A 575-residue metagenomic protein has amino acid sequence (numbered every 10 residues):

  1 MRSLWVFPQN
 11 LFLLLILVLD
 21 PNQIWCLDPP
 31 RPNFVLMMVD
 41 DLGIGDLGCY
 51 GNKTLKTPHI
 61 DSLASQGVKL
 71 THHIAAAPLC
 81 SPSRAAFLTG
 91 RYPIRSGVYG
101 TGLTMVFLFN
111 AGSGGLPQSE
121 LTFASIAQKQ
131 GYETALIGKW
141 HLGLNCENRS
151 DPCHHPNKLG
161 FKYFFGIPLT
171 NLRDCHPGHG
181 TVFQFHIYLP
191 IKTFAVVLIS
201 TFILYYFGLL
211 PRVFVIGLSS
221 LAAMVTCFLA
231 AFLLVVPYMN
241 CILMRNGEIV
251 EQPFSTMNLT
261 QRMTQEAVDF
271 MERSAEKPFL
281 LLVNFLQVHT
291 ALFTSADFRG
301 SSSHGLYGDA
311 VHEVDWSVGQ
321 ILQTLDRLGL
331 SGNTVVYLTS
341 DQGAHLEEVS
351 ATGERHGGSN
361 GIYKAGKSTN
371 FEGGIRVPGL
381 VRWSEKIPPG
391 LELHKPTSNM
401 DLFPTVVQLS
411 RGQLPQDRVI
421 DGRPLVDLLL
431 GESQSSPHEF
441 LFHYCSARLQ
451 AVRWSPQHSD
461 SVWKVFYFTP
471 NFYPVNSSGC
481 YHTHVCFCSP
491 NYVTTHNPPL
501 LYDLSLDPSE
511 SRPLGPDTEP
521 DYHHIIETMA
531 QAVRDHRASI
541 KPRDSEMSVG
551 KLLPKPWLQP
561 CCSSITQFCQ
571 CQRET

Functional and structural regions predicted by a protein language model:
P8-D20, F183-V236: Transmembrane alpha-helices
F12-L14, I24-P32, V39, I44 (+8 more regions): Long, internal low-complexity/basic segments
Q23-T71, E133, W140, I242 (+3 more regions): Active-site-proximal N-terminal segment of extracellular/periplasmic enzymes that hydrolyze or transfer
L36-M37, I44-A135, L144-N148, P156 (+4 more regions): Active-site segment of extracytoplasmic enzymes that catalyze sulfate/phosphate-ester chemistry
C49-G51, K69-R91, Y99-G100, L136-R149 (+6 more regions): Short, solvent-exposed turn/loop segments enriched in Gly/Ser/Thr/Pro and often Arg
L55, E147-L159, A291-T294, R299-A310 (+3 more regions): Histidine-centered active-site microenvironments of extracellular/periplasmic hydrolases and transferases
N157, K162-Y163, I167-P190, A344-N370 (+5 more regions): C-terminal cap/loop subdomain of S1 sulfatases and analogous C-terminal strand-loop tails that border
H176-H179, L229-V250, A267-D309, H345 (+2 more regions): Active-site His/acidic residue clusters
